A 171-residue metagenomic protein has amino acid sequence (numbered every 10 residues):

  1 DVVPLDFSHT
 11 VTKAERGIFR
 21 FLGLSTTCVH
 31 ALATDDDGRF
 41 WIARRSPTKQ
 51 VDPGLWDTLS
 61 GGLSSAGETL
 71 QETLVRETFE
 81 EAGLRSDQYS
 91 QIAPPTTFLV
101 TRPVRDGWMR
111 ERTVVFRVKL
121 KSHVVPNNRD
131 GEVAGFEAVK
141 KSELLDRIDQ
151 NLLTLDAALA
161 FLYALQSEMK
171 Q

Functional and structural regions predicted by a protein language model:
D1-L55, G62-V125, K141-L153, A160-Q171: N-terminal leader/linker segments that precede catalytic domains of diphosphate-processing enzymes
T58, N127-E132: Short glycine-enriched loop/turn motifs at secondary-structure junctions
A138: Short aromatic/basic micro-patch
